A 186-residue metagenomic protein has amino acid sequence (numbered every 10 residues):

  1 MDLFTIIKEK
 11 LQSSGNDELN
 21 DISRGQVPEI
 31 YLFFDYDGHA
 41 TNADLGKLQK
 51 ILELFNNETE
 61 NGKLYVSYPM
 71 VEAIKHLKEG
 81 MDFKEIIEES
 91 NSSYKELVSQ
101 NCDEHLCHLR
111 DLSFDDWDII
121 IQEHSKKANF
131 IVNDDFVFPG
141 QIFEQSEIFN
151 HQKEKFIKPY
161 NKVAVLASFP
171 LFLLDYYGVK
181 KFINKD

Functional and structural regions predicted by a protein language model:
M1-G15: Glycine/small-residue-rich interface belts in oligomeric ring/scaffold proteins and their assembly partners
S13-D186: C-terminal accessory helical subdomains adjacent to catalytic cores in phosphodiester- and nucleotide-handling enzymes
